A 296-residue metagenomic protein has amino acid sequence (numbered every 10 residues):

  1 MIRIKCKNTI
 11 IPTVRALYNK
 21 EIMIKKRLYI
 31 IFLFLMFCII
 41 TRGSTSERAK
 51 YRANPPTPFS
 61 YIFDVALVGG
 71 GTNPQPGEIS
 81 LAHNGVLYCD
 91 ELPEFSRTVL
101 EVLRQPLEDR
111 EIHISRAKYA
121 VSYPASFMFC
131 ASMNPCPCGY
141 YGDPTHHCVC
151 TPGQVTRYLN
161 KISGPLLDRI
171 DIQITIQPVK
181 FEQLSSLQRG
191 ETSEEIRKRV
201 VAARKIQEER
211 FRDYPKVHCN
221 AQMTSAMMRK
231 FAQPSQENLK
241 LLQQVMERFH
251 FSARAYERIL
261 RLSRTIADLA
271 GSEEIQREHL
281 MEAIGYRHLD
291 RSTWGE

Functional and structural regions predicted by a protein language model:
N8, Y18-N19, Y29: Intrinsic-disorder-associated, low-complexity terminal segments enriched in Asp/Asn/His/Tyr and depleted of Lys/Arg
R27-M36, T45: Classical Sec-dependent N-terminal signal peptides that target proteins to the secretory pathway
I39-F63: AAA+/P-loop NTPase substrate/partner-engagement loops
V65-V86: Conserved alpha-helical scaffold flanking the Walker A/P-loop in AAA+ ATPase domains
N73-P74, R97-E296: Basic, amphipathic alpha-helical bundle interface domains used for macromolecular binding and assembly
D90-E91: Walker B catalytic acidic pair
